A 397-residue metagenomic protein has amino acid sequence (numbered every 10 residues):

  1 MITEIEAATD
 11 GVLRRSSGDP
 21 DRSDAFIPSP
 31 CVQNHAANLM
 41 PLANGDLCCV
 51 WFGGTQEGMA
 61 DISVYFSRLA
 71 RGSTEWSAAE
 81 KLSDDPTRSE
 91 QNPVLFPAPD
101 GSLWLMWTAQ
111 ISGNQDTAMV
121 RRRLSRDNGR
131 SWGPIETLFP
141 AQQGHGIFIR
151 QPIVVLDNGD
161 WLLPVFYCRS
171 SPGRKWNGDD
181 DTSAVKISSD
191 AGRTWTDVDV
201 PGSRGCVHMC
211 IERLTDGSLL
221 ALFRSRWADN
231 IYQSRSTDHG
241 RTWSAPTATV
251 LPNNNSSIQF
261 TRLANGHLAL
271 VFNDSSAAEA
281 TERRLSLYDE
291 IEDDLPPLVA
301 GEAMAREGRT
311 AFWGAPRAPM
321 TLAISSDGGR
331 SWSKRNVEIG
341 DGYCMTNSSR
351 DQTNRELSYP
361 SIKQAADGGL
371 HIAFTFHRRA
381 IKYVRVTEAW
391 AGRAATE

Functional and structural regions predicted by a protein language model:
M1-E397: Asp-box/BNR beta-propeller blade signature and adjacent active/binding-site loops in extracellular glycan-interacting
